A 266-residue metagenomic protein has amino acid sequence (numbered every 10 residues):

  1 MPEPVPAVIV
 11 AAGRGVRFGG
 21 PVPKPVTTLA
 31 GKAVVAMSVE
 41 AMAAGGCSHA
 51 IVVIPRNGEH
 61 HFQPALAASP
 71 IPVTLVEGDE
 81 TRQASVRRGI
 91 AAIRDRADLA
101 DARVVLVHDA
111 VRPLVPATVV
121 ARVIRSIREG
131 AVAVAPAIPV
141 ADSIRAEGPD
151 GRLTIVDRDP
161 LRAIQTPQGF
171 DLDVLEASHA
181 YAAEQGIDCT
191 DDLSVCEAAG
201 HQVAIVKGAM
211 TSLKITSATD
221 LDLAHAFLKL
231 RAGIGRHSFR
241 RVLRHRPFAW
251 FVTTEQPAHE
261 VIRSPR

Functional and structural regions predicted by a protein language model:
M1-V8, D192-L193, M210-T211, D220-R266: SAM-dependent methyltransferases
P2-F62, I71-V73: N-terminal glycine-rich phosphate-binding loop and ensuing alpha1 helix
P6, R103-V104: Structural motif
I9, V35, G89, H108-D109 (+3 more regions): Residue-level signal for inorganic ion chemistry
A36, Q83-R87, T190: Glycine-rich phosphate-binding loop at the start of an alpha helix
G46-I51, V132, M210-S212: Short active-site oxyanion
A67-R103: Short phosphate-binding loop-to-helix
D101, L114-V206, L243-R266: Conserved core of the sugar-phosphate nucleotidyltransferase
